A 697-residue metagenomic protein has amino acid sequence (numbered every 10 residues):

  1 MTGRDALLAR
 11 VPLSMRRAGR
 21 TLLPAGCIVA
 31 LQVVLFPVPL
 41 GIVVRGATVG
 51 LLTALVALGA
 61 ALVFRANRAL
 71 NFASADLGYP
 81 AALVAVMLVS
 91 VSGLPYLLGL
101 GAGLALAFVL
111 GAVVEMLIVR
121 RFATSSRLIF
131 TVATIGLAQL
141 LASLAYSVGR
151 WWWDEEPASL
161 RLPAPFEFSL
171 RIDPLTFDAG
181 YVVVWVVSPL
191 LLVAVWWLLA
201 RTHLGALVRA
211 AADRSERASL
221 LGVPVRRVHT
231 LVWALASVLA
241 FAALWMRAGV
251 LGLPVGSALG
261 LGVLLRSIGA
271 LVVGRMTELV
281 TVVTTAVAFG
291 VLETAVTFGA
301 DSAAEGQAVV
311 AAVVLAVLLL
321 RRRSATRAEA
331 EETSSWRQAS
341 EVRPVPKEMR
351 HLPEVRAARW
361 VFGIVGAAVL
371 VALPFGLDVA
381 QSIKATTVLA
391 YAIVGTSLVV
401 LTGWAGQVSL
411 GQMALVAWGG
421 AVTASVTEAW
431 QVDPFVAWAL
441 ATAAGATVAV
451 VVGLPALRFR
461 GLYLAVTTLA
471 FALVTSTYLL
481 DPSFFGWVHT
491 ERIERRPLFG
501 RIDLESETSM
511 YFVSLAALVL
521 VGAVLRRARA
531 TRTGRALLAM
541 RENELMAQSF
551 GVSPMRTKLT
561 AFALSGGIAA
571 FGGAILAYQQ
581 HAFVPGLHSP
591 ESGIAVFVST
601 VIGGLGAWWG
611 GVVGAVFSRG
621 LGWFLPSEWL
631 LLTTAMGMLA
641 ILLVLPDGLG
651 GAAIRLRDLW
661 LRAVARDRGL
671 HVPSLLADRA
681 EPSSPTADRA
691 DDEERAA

Functional and structural regions predicted by a protein language model:
G3, L70-F72, R214: Glycine-rich phosphate-binding loops of nucleotide-dependent enzymes
L7, V11-P12, P37, V44-R45 (+12 more regions): Transmembrane alpha-helices and adjacent helix-loop boundaries
R17-L31, A133, L235, A358-V371: Alpha-helical transmembrane segments
T53-L58, F108-M116, S143, V193 (+6 more regions): Transmembrane alpha-helical segments of multi-pass membrane transport proteins and ion-pumping complexes
L58-N67, A112-R121, G269-L271, S397-L401 (+1 more regions): C-terminal ends of transmembrane helices
V84, V91, R247-G249, A270-V273 (+4 more regions): Interhelical loop and adjacent transmembrane-helix boundary motif in polytopic membrane transport permeases
R120-T124, A206-L220, A270, T297 (+4 more regions): Short amphipathic alpha-helical coupling elements at transmembrane boundaries
L198-R214, A528-G534, M540: Transmembrane helix boundary and interhelical loop/hinge segments in multi-pass membrane proteins
